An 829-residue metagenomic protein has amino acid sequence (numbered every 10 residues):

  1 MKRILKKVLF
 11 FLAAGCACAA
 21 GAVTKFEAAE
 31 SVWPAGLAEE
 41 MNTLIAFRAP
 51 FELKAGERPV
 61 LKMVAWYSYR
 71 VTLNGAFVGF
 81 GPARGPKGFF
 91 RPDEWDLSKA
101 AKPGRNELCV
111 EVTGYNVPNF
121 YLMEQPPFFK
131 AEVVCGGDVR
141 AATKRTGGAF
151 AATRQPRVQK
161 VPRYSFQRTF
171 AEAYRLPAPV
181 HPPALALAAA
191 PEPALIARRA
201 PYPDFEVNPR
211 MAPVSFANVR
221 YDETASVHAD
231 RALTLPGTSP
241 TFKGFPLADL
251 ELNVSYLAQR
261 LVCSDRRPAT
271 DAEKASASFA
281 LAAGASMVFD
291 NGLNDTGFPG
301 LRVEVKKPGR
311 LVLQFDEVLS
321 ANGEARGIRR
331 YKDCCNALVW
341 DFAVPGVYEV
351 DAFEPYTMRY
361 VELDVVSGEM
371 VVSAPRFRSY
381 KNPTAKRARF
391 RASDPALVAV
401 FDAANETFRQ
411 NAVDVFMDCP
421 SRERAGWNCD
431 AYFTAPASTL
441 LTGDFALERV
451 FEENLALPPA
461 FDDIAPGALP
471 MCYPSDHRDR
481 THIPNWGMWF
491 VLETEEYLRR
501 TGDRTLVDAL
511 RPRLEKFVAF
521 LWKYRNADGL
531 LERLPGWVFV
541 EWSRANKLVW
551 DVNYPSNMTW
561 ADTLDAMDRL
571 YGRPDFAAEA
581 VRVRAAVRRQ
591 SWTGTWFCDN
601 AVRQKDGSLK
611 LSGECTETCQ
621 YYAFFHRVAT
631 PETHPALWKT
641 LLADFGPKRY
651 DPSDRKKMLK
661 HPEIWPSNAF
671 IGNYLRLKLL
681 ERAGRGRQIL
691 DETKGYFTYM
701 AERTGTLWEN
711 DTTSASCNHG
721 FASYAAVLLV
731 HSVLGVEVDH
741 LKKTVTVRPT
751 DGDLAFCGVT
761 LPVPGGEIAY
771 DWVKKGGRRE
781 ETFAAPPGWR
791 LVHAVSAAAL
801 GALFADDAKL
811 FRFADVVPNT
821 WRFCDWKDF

Functional and structural regions predicted by a protein language model:
M1-L9: Bacterial N-terminal signal peptides that target proteins for export
A13-A20: Hydrophobic h-region of N-terminal signal peptides that target proteins for export in Gram-negative bacteria
A22-S421, D430, A446-L447, D462-I464 (+4 more regions): Extracellular/oxidizing-compartment recognition motifs
T72-V78, G136, D503, S796 (+1 more regions): Short strand-turn-strand beta-turns centered on an Asx-Gly dipeptide
A200, L293-N294, E317-V318, R603 (+2 more regions): Secondary-structure transition/turn motif
R359-Y360, W789-H793, L800-F829: C-terminal beta-strand-rich structural cap/linker in extracellular carbohydrate-active enzymes
S373-K381, V792-G801: A short beta-strand/turn structural motif
G426-A769, V773-T782, P787-A797, F811-D815: Active-site core of glycosidic bond-cleaving carbohydrate-active enzymes
